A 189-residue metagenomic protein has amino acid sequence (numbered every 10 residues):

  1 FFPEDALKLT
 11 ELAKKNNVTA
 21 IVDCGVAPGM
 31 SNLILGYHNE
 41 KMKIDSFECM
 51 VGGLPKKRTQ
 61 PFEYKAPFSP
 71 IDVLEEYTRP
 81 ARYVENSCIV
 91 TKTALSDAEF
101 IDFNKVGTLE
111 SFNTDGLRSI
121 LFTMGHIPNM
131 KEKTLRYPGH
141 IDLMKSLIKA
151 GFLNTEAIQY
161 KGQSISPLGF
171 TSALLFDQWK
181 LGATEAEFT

Functional and structural regions predicted by a protein language model:
F1-A20: Rossmann-fold NAD(P)-binding glycine/threonine-rich loop
F2-L7, A27-M30, G53-R58: Short gly/pro/ser/thr-enriched loop/turn and capping motifs at secondary-structure boundaries
L9-T10, L35, N39, L121: Short amphipathic alpha-helical segments and helix-helix/interface helices
N17, N39-M42: Generic helix-packing signal
A20-D23, C49: General beta-strand structural signal in soluble alpha/beta enzymes
C24-I34, N39: Short alpha-helices
K41-T189: C-terminal catalytic/substrate-binding lobe primarily of soluble NAD(P)-dependent oxidoreductases
